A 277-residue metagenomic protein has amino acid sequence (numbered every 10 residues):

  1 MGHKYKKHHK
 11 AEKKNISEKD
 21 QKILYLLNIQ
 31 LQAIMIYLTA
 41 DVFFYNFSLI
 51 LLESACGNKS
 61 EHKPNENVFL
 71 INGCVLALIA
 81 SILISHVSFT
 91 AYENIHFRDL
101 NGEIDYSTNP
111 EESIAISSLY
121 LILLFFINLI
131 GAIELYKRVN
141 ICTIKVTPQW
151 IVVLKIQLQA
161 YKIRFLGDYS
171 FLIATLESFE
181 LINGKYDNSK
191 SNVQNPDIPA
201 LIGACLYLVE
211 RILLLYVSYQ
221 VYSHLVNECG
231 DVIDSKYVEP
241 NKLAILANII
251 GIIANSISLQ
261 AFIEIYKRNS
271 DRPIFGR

Functional and structural regions predicted by a protein language model:
M1-L246, Q260-R277: Glycine-rich, hydrophobic membrane-spanning regions of integral membrane proteins that mediate transport
E210, I250-I257: Alpha-helical membrane-embedded segments
